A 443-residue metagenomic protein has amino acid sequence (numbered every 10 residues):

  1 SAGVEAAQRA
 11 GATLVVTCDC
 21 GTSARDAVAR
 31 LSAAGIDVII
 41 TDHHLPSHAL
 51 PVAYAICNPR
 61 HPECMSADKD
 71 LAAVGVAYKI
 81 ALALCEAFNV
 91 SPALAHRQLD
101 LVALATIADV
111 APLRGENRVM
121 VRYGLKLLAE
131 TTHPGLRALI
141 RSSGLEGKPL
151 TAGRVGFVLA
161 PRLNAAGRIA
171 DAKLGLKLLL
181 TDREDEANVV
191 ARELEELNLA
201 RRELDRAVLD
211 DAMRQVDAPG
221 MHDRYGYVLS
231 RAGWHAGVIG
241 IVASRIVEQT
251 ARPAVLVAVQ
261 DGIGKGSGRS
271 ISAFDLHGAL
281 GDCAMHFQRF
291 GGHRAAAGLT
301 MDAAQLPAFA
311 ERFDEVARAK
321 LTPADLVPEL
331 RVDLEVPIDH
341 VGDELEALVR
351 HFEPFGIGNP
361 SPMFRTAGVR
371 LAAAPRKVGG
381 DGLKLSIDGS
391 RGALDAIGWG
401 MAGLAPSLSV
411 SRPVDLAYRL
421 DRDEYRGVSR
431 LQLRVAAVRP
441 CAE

Functional and structural regions predicted by a protein language model:
S1, T22-A24, P46, W234-H235 (+1 more regions): Short acidic loop-to-helix transition motifs that present clustered carboxylates
S1-G11: Glycine-rich oxoanion-binding loops at beta->alpha junctions
E5, D26-A29, S244: Alpha-helical segments flanking ligand/cofactor-binding loops in enzyme cores
A12-V15, C20, R25-R168, A172-L178 (+3 more regions): Functional cores that coordinate and move charged inorganic groups
T17-C18, I39-T41, C57-N58, L229-S230 (+3 more regions): General beta-strand structural signal in soluble alpha/beta enzymes
E116-Q215, G226, E248, K265-E443: Acidic, two-metal ion nucleic-acid-processing modules in DNA metabolism proteins
M213, P219-S244: Flexible, glycine/threonine-enriched loop-and-boundary segments that flank and lead into catalytic domains of large
A251-G262: Glycine-rich phosphate/pyrophosphate-binding loops and their adjacent beta-strand/loop elements at enzyme active sites
